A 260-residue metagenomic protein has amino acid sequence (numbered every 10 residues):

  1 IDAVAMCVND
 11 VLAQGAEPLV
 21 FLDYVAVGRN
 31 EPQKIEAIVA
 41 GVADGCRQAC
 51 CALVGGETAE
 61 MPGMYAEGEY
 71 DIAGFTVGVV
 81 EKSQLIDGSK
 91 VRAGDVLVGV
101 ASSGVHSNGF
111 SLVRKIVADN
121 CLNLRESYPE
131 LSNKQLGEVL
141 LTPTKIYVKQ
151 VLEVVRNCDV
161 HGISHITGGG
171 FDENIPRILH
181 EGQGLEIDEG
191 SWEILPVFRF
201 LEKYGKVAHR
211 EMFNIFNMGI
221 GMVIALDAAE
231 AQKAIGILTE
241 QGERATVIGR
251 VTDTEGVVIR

Functional and structural regions predicted by a protein language model:
D2-A3, C7, E17-S111, R250: Glycine-rich anion-binding loops of enzyme active sites
V8-N9, L152: Generic structural signal for well-ordered alpha-helical scaffold segments
K34, I38-A49, Y65-Y70, N123-L124 (+2 more regions): Glycine-/charge-enriched secondary-structure boundary and capping motifs
V91-E138: Acidic, glycine-rich loop-and-beta core segments that form the ion-binding/anion-interacting portion of active sites
